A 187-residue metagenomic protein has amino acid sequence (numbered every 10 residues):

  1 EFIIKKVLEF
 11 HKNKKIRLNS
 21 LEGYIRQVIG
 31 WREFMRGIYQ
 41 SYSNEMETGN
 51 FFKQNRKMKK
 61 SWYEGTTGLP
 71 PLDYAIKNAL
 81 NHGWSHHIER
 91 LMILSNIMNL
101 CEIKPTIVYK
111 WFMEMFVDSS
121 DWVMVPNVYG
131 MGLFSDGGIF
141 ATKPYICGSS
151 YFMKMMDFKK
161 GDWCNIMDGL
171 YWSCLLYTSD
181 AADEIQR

Functional and structural regions predicted by a protein language model:
E1-I166: Active-site-proximal binding-pocket segments
Y177-I185: Conserved small/polar residues in nucleotide/adenosyl-binding loops
